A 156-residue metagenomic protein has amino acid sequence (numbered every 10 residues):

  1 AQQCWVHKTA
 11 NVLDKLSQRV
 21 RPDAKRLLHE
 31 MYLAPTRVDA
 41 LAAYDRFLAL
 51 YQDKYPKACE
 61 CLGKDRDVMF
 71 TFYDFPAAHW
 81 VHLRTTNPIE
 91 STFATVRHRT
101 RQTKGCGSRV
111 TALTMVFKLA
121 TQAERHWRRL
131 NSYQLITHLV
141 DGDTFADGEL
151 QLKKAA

Functional and structural regions predicted by a protein language model:
A1-A156: Catalytic center-proximal scaffold of phosphoryl-transfer enzymes
